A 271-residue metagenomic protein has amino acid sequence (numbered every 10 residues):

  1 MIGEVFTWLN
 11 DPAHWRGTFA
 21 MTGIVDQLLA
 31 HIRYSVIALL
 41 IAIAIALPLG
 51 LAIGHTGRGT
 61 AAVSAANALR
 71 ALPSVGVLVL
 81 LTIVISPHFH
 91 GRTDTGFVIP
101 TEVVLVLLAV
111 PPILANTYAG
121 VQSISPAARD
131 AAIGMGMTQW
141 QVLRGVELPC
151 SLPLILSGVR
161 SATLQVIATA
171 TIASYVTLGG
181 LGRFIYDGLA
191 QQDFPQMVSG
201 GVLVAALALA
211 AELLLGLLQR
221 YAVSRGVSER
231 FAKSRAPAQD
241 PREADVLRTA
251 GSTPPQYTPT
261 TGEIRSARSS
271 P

Functional and structural regions predicted by a protein language model:
M1-G3, W8, T22, L213-P271: Transmembrane alpha-helical segments of polytopic membrane transport and secretion proteins
M1-L39, I85: Periplasmic/extracellular loop-to-transmembrane helix junction in inner-membrane transport proteins
G23-Y34, T82-P112, Q196, G200: Loop-to-helix entry region at the N-terminal start of transmembrane alpha-helices in multi-pass membrane transporters
V36, Q139-I172, S199: Transmembrane alpha-helices
A44-L49, P100-V103, L107-R129, L152 (+2 more regions): Membrane-embedded alpha-helices of multi-pass transport/permease systems
L49-I83, L105, P112-Q122: Cytoplasmic-entry segments and transmembrane alpha-helices of multi-pass inner-membrane transporters
V121-S151: Short helix-to-coil transition segments within interhelical loops that connect adjacent transmembrane helices
L181-L218: Hydrophobic alpha-helical transmembrane segments of polytopic membrane proteins
